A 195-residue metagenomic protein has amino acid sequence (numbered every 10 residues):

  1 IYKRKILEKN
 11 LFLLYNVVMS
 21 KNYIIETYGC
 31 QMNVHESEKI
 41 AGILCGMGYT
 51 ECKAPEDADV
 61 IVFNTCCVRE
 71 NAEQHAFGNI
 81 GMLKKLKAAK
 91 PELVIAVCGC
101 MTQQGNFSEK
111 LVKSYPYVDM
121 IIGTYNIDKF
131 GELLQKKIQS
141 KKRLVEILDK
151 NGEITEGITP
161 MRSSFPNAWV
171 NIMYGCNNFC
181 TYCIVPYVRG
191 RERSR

Functional and structural regions predicted by a protein language model:
Y2-K5, K9-N16: Short, positively charged and aromatic/hydrophobic N-terminal segments
Y15-R195: Proteins enriched for Cys/Gly/acidic motifs involved in redox and nucleic-acid/cofactor modification
